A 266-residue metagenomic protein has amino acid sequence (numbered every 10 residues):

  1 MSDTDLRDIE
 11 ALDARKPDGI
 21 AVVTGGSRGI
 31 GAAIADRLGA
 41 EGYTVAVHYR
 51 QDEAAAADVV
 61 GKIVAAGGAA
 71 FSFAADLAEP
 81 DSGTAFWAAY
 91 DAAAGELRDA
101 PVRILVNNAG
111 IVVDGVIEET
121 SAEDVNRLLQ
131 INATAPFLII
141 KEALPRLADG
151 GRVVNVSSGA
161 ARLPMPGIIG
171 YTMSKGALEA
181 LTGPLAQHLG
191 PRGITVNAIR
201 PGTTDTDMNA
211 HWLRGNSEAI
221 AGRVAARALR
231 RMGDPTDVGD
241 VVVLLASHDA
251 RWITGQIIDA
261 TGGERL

Functional and structural regions predicted by a protein language model:
S2-A11, L163, V243, T254-L266: Short C-terminal tail/terminal secondary-structure segment of NAD(P)H-dependent dehydrogenase/reductase domains
S27-R28: Conserved glycine-rich cofactor-binding loop
V116-I117, D124-N126, R223: Substrate-binding pocket helix/loop in short-chain dehydrogenase/reductase
I140, S174: Active-site helix of classical SDR
P145, Q187-P191: Alpha-helical segment proximal to the catalytic Tyr-Lys
S158: Residue(s) in the substrate-gating loop at a strand-loop-helix junction that position the organic substrate next
G190, T195, I253-G255: Short, small/polar-rich loop/turn modules that mediate ligand/substrate recognition or access, typified
